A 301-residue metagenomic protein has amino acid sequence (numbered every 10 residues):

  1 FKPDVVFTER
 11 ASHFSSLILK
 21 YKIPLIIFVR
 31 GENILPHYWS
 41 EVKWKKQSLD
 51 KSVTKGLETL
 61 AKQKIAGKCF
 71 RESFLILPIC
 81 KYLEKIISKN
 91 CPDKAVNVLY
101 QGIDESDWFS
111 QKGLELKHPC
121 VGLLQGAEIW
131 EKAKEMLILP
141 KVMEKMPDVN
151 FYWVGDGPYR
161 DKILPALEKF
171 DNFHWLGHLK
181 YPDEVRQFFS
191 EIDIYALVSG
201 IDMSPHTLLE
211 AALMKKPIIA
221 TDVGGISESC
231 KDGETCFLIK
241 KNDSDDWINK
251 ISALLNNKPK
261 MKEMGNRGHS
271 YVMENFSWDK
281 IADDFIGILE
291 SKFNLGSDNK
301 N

Functional and structural regions predicted by a protein language model:
S48-I76: Membrane-proximal helix-turn-helix segments that form the acceptor-binding/catalytic region of lipid-linked
G113-K134, P140-E144, Y152: Conserved donor-binding/catalytic core segment of Leloir-type glycosyltransferases
D161-P182: Nucleotide-activated donor-binding/catalytic signature segment of Leloir-type glycosyltransferases, i.e., the conserved
Q187-I192, W247: Short alpha-helical donor nucleotide-sugar binding micro-motif in glycosyltransferases
G200: Aromatic "clamp/platform" in nucleotide-sugar-dependent glycosyltransferases that forms part of the donor/acceptor
P217-A220: Short hydrophobic beta-strand element within catalytic cores of glycosyltransferases and related nucleotide-activated
D232-G233, F237-S244, A253-K258: Conserved acidic donor-binding segment of nucleotide-sugar-dependent glycosyltransferases
D246, A253, K260-N275, D284-G287: A short, well-ordered alpha-helix in the C-terminal region of glycosyltransferases
